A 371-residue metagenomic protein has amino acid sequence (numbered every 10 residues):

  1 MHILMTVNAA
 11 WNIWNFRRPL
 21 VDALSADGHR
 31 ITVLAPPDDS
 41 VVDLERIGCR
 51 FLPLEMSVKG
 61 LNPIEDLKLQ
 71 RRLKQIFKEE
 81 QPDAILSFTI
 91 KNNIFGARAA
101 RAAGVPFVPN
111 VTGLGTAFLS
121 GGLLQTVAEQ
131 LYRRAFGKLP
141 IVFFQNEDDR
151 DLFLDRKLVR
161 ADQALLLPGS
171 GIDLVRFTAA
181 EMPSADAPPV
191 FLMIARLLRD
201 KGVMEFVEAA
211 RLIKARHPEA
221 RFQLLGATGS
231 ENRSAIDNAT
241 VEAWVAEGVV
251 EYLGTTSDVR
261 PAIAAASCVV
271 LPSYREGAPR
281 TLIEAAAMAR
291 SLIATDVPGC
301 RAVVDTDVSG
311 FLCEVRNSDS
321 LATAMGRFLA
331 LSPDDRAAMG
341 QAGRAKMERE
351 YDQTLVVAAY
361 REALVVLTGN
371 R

Functional and structural regions predicted by a protein language model:
W14-R17, I64-R71, P106-V108, G115-K138: Nucleotide-sugar donor phosphate/pyrophosphate-binding loop at the beta->alpha transition of glycosyltransferases
A35-D39, I194, R221-I236: Glycosyltransferase donor-sugar binding loop
L52, R133-A179: Donor nucleotide-sugar binding/catalytic pocket of nucleotide-sugar-dependent glycosyltransferases
E181-K201, F206-R211, Q223: Conserved donor-binding/catalytic core segment of Leloir-type glycosyltransferases
T255, Y274: Aromatic "clamp/platform" in nucleotide-sugar-dependent glycosyltransferases that forms part of the donor/acceptor
S291-A294, V304: Short hydrophobic beta-strand element within catalytic cores of glycosyltransferases and related nucleotide-activated
T306-D307, F311-D319, R327-P333: Conserved acidic donor-binding segment of nucleotide-sugar-dependent glycosyltransferases
D334-E350, V356-A359: A short, well-ordered alpha-helix in the C-terminal region of glycosyltransferases
